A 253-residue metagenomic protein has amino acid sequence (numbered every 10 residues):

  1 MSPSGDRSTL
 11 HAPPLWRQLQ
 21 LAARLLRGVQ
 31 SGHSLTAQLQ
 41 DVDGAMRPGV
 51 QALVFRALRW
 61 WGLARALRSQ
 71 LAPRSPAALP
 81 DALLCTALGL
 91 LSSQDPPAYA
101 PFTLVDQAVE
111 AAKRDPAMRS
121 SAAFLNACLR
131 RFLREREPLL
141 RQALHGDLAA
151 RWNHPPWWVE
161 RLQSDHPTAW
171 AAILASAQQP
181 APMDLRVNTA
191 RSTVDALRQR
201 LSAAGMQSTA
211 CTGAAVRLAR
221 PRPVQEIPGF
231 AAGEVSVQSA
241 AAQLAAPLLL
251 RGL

Functional and structural regions predicted by a protein language model:
M1-E226: Class I Rossmann-like S-adenosyl-L-methionine
L218-L253: SAM-dependent Rossmann-like transferase core, predominantly class I methyltransferases with a strong bias toward
